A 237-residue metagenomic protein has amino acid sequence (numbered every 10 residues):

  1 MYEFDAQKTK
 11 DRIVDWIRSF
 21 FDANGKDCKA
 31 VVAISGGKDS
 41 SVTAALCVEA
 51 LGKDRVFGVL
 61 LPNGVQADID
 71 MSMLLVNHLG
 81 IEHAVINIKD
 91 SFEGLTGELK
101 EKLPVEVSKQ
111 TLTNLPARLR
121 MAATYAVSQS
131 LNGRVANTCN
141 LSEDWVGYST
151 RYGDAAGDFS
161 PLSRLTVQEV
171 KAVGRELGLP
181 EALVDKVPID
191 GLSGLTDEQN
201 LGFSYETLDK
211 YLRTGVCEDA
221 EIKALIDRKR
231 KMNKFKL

Functional and structural regions predicted by a protein language model:
M1-V32, D54-F57, N63-V65, M73-D90 (+2 more regions): ATP/NTP-dependent adenylation/nucleotidyl-transfer catalytic domains that generate, transfer, or process NMP-activated
G37: Conserved G/P- and acidic residue-centered "switch" motifs that form tight phosphate/ATP-binding loops in soluble
S41-A44, I69-M73: Short, surface-exposed alpha-helical segments at coil->helix boundaries
V42, A50-F57: A general secondary-structure boundary signal
A45-E49, N77: Short, well-ordered alpha-helices that flank and scaffold nucleotide-derived cofactor binding pockets
